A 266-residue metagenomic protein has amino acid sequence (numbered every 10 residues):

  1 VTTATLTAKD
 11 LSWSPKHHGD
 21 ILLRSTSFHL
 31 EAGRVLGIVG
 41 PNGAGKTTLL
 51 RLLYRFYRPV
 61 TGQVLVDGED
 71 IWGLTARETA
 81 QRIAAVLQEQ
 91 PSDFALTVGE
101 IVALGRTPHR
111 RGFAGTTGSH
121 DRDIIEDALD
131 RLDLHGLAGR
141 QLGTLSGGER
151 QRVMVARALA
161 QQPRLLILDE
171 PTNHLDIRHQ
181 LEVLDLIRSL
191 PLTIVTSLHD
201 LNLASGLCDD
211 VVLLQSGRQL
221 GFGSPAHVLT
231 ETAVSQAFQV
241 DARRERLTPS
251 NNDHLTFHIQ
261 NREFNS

Functional and structural regions predicted by a protein language model:
V39-P41: The feature captures the beta-strand-to-loop junction immediately N-terminal to the Walker
Y54: Helix-to-loop junction immediately C-terminal to a conserved catalytic motif
G62-D70, T79: Conserved ABC transporter NBD signature motif
A103, G118-L137: Conserved ABC ATPase "signature" region
Q141-L145, E149: Conserved ABC ATPase signature
L166-E170, L175: Catalytic Walker B motif of ABC-type/P-loop ATPase nucleotide-binding domains
E231-S266: ABC ATPase nucleotide-binding domains
